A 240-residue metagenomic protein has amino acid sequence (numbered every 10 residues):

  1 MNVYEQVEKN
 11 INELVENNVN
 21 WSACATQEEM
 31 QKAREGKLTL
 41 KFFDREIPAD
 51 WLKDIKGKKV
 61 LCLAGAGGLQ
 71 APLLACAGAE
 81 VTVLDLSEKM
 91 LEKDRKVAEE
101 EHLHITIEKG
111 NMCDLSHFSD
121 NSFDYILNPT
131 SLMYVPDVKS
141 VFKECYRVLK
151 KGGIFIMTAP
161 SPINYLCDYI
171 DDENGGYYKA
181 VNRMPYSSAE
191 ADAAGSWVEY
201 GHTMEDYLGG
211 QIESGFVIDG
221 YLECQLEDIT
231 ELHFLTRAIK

Functional and structural regions predicted by a protein language model:
A25-K58: Conserved alpha-helix/loop element of class I SAM-dependent methyltransferases that forms part of the SAM/SAH-binding
K59-D114: Class I SAM-dependent methyltransferase SAM/SAH-binding core
C113-I126: A short acidic, Gly/Pro-enriched loop at the edge of an enzyme's catalytic core that lines a small-molecule cofactor
D124-K139: A short SAM/SAH-binding and catalytic strip from SAM-dependent methyltransferases
K139-I154: A short glycine-rich, Lys/Arg-flanked "PGG" loop and its adjoining helix->strand segment in the class I
I154-S187: Conserved class I S-adenosyl-L-methionine
M157-A159, I163-L166, E190-D206: Acceptor-substrate binding/catalytic loop of class I
V198-Y221: Short alpha-helix
